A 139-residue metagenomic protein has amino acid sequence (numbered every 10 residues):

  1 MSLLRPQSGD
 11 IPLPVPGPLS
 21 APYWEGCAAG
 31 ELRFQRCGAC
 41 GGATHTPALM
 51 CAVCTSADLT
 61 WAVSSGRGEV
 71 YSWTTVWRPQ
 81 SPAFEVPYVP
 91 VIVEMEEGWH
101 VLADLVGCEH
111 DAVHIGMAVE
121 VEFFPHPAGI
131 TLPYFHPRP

Functional and structural regions predicted by a protein language model:
M1-L32, P139: A broadly conserved sequence feature marking short terminus-proximal activation segments in nucleic acid-centric
R5, G98, A103-P139: Well-ordered alpha/beta subsegment
G17, T60-A112, E120: Extended interfacial segments that mediate partner engagement and assembly in macromolecular machines
E31-F34, A48: Residues immediately within or flanking Cys/His clusters that coordinate Zn2+ in small zinc-binding modules
R36-A39, M50-S56: Short, cysteine/histidine-rich loop/knuckle motifs that typically chelate Zn2+
H45, D58-T60: Short functional micro-motifs and their immediate structural scaffolds
T46-V53, A118: Short coil-to-beta transition motif at edge beta-strands of beta-rich domains
